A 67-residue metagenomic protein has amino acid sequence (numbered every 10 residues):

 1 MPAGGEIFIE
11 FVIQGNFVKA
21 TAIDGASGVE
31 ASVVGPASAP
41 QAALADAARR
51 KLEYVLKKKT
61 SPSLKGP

Functional and structural regions predicted by a protein language model:
P2-K59: Amphipathic, hydrophobic secondary-structure cores in small proteins
